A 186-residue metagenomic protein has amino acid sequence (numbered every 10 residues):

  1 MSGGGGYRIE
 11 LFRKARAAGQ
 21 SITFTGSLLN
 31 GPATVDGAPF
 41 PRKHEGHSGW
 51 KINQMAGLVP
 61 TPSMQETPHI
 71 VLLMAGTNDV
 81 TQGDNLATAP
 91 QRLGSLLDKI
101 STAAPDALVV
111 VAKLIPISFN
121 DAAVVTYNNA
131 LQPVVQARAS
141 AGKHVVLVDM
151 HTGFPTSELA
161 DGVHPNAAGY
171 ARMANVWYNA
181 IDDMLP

Functional and structural regions predicted by a protein language model:
M1-Q91, N120-N129: Conserved SGNH/GDSL esterase-like catalytic core that processes O-acyl groups on lipids and polysaccharides
R16, S63, L97-T102, V135-A139: N-terminal cationic-hydrophobic initiation segments that often serve targeting/anchoring roles
A18-T23, E66-L72, A103-V110, S140-V146 (+1 more regions): Loop/turn elements at helix/coil->beta-strand transitions in domains of secreted/extracellular proteins
M55-T67, D98-A104, D182-P186: Surface-exposed acidic, glycine-flexible loop patches that form ligand/cofactor-binding and adhesion interfaces
M74-N78, L97-N128, D149-H151: Active-site segments of SGNH/GDSL-like serine hydrolases that catalyze O-acetyl group transfer/hydrolysis on lipids
L108-K113, V125-A160, A171-P186: Extracellular serine-dependent O-acyl
N166: Short, conserved phosphate/pyrophosphate- and ester-handling motifs at nucleotide-, phospho-/glycolipid
